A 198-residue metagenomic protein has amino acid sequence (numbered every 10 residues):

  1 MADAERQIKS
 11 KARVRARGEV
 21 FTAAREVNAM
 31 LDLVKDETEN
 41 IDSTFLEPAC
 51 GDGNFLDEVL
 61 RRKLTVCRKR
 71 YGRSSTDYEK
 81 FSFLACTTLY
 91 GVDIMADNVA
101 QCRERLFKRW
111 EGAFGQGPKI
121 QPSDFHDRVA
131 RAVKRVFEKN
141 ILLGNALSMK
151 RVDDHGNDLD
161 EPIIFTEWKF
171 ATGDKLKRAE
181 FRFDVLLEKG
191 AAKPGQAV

Functional and structural regions predicted by a protein language model:
A2-V198: SAM-dependent methyltransferase catalytic region
